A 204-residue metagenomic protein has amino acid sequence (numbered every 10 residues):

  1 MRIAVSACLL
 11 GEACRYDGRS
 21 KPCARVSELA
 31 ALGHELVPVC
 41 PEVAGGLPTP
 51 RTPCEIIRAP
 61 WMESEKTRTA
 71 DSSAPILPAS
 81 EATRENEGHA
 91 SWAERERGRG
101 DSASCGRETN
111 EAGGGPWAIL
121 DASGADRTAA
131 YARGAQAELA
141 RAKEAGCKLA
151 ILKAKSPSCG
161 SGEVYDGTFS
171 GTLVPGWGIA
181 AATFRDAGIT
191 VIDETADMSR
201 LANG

Functional and structural regions predicted by a protein language model:
M1-I3: Extreme N-terminal starter segment of soluble prokaryotic enzymes
C8, K153-S156, A196: Short, well-ordered beta-to-alpha junction loops that form the rim of enzyme active sites and present histidine/acidic
G11, G45-L47, P157-G160, S199: Short, active-site-adjacent cap segments at secondary-structure transitions
G11-G18: Short N-terminal binding/cap micro-motifs at the start of the first secondary-structure element
Y16, L32, A44, E65 (+3 more regions): Divalent-metal-activated hydrolytic enzyme cores
K21-T69, W92, C105-L120: Short, surface-exposed acidic-centric catalytic microdomains
A70-P75, A79-S80, E85-D101: Intrinsic, low-complexity polybasic segments
C147-V164, T168: Internal, conserved structured core segments that host functional sites
